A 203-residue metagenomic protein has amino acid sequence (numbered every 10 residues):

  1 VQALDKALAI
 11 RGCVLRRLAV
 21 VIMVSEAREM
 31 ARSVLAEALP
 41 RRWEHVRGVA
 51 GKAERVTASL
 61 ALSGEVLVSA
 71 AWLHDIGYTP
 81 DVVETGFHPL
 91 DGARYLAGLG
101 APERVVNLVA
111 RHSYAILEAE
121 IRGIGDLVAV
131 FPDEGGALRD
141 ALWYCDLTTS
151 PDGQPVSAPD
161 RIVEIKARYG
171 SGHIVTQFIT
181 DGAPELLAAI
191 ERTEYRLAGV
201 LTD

Functional and structural regions predicted by a protein language model:
Q2-I10: Extreme N-terminal basic, low-complexity initiation segments that serve as generic localization/processing leaders
G12-R17, V21-I22, V34-L62, L73 (+2 more regions): Divalent metal-dependent phosphate-bond-processing catalytic cores, especially two-metal-ion Mg2+/Mn2+ enzymes that act
M23-E26, V66: Short coil-to-beta-strand
R28-S33: Short glycine/proline-rich turn/loop motifs
S63-G92, L96, V106-I116: His-Asp-centered metal-binding catalytic motifs of divalent-metal-dependent phosphohydrolases/nucleases
